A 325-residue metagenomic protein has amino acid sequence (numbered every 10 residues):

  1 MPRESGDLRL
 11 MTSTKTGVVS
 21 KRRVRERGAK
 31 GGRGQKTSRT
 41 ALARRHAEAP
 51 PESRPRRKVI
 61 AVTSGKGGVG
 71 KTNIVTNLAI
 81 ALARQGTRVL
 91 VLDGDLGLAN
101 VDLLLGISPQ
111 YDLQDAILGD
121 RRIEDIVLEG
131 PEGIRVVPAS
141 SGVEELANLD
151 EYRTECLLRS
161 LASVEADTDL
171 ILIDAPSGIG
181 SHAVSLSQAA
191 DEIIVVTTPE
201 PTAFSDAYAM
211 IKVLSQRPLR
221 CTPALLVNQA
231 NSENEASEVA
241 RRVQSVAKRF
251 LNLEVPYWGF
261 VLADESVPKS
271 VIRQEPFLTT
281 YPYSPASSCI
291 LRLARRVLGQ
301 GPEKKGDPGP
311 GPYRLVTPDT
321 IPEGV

Functional and structural regions predicted by a protein language model:
P2-G68: Extreme N-terminal, non-catalytic leader segments that precede Walker-type/kinase nucleotide-binding cores
R56-D95: Walker A/P-loop phosphate-binding motif and the immediately C-terminal alpha-helix
G94-A166, S266-P276: P-loop/Walker-type NTP enzyme "switch/lid" segment
S163-A166, H182-P201: Inter-motif core of Ras-like GTPase G domains
P176, D191-D206, E235-A236: Conserved Switch II/interswitch segment of TRAFAC-class P-loop GTPases
T198, P223-S237, F260-V267: G-domain G4 guanine-recognition motif of GTPases
F250-L278, I290: Beta-strand-loop-alpha "switch" segments that mediate conformational coupling across diverse proteins
I272-V325: NTP-binding/hydrolysis catalytic cores, primarily Walker-type P-loop NTPases
